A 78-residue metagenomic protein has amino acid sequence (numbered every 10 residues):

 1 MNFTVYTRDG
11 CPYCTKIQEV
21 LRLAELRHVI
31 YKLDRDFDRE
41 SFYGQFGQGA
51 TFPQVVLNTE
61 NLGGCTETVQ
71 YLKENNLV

Functional and structural regions predicted by a protein language model:
M1-L26: Local sequence-structure signature of Cys/Sec-based thiol-disulfide redox active-site neighborhoods
P12, F37, G63: Short alpha-helical
T15, E40, Q70: Alpha-helical elements of the RecA-like P-loop NTPase motor core of helicases
L26-R39: Thiol-based oxidoreductase modules, predominantly thioredoxin-like and allied folds used for disulfide exchange
E40-F46, E74-V78: Short amphipathic alpha-helix with an adjacent loop that forms part of the alpha/beta core around
F46-V56, C65-T66: Structural micro-motif
L57-V78: Non-catalytic, surface beta->alpha helical segment in thiol-disulfide oxidoreductase systems
